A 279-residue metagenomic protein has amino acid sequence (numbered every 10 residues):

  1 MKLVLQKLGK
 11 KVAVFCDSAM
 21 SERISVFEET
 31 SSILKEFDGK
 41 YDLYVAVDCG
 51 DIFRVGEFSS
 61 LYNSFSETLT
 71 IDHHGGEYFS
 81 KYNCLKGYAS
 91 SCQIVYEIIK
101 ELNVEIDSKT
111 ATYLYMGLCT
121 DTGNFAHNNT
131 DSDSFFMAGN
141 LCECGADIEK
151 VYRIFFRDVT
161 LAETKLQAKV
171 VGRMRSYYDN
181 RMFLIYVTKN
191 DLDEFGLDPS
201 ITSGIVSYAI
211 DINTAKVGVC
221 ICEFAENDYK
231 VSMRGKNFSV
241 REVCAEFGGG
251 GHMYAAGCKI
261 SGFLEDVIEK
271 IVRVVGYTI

Functional and structural regions predicted by a protein language model:
K2-R23, K40-Y41, T120-I279: Hydrophobic helix-and-loop "lid/oligomerization" segment in the mid-to-C-terminal part of catalytic domains
K2-S64: N-terminal small/polar loop signature for handling phosphorylated ligands or for N-terminal nucleophile
F15, L43-V45, E67-I71, Y82-L85 (+2 more regions): Hydrophobic/aromatic beta-strand patches that form the interior of the parallel beta-sheet core in alpha/beta enzyme
D17-M20, L69-E77: Short, polar loop motifs at secondary-structure junctions
T30-I33, L85-Y88, K236-N237: Short, hinge-like loop/turn segments at secondary-structure boundaries
C49-I52, H74-G76, K189-N190, F224: Short glycine-rich anion-binding loops that position phosphate/pyrophosphate groups of nucleotides and phosphorylated
R54-E57, S80, K230: Short glycine-/acidic-enriched loop or helix-start segments at secondary-structure transitions that form or flank
H73-M137: Short alpha-helices
